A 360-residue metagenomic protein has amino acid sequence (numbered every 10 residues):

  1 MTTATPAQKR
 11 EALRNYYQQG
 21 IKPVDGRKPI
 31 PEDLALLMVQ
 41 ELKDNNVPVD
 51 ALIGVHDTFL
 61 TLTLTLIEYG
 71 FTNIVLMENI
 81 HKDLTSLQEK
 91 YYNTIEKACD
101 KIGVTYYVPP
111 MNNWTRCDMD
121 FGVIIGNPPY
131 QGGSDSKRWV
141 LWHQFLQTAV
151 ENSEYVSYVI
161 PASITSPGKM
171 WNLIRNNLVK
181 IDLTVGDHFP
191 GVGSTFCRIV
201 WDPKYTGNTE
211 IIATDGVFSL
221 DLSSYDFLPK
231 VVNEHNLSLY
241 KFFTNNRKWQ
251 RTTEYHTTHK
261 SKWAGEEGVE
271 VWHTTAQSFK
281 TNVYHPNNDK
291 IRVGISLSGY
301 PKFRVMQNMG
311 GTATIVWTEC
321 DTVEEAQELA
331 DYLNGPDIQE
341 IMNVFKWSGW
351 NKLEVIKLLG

Functional and structural regions predicted by a protein language model:
M1-V47, G54-V55, T61-L64: S-adenosyl-L-methionine
Y16, N79-I80, I125-Y130: Short loop/turn segments at strand-loop or loop-helix junctions that form parts of catalytic or ligand-binding pockets
A35-L42, D50-L66, Y106-V150, Y155-I164 (+1 more regions): Conserved proline-anchored active-site loop of SAM-dependent methyltransferases that bridges a beta-strand
D50-P109: SAM cofactor-binding core of SAM-dependent methyltransferases, primarily the Rossmann-like beta-alpha-beta module
F59-L60, H81-K82, Y130-Q131, S163-T165 (+2 more regions): Short, solvent-exposed loop/turn segments at secondary-structure junctions
N79-D83, G132-W201, L329: Conserved Class I SAM-dependent methyltransferase catalytic core
Y107-P109, L183-G186, T214: Conserved beta-strand termini and adjacent loop/short-helix elements that scaffold enzyme active sites in alpha/beta
D187-G360: C-terminal substrate-recognition regions of SAM-dependent nucleic acid methyltransferases
